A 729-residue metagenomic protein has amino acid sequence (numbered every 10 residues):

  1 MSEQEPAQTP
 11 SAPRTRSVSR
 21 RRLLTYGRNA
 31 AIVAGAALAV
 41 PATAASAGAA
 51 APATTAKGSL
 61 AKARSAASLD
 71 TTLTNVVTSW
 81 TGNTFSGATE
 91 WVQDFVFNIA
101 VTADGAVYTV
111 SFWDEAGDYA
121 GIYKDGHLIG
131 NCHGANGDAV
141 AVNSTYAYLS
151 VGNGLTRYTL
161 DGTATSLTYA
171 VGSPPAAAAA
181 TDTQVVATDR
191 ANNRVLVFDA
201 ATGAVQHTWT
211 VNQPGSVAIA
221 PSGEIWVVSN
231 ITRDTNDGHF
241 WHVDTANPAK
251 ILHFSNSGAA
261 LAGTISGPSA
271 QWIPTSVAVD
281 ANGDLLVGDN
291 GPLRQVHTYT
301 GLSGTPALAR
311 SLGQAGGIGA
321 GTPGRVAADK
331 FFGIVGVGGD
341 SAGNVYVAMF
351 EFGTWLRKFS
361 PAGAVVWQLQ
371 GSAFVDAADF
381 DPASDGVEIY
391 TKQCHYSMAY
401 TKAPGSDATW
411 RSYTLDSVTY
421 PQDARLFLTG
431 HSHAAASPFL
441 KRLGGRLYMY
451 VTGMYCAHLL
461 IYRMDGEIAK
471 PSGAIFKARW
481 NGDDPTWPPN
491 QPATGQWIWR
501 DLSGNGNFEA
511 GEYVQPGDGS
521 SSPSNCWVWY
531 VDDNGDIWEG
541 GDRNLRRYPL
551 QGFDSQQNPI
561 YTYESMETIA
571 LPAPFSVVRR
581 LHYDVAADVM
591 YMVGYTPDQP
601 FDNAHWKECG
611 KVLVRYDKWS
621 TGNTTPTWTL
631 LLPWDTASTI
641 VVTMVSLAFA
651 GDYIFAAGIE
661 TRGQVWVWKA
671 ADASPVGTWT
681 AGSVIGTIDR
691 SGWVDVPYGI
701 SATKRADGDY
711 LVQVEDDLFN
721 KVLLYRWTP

Functional and structural regions predicted by a protein language model:
M1-R22, N29-A45: N-terminal secretory signal peptides
V77-A88, G263-A270, A309-D329, W410-G430 (+4 more regions): Surface-exposed loop and turn segments in beta-propeller and other repeat-based domains that flank or scaffold
S86-A116: Beta-strand-rich domains and repeat architectures in extracellular enzymes and scaffolds, especially beta-propellers
F95-N98, A135-V142, S173-A178, Q213-V217 (+8 more regions): Repeated scaffold domains used in trafficking and secretory/extracellular systems, primarily beta-propellers
V101-D104, V142-S144, A180-D182, I219-S222 (+8 more regions): Residue-level detector of Asp-centered blade-edge/turn motifs that repeat once per structural unit in beta-propeller
V107-Y108, Y146-L149, V185-V186, I225-W226 (+8 more regions): Conserved beta-propeller blade signature
N230-A246, L460, W480-P488, G594-G610: Short, conserved, GDST-rich strand-edge loop motifs in beta-rich repeat architectures
P697-P729: Blade-level signature of beta-propeller repeat domains, shared across WD40, Kelch, NHL, RCC1 and BNR/Asp-box propellers
